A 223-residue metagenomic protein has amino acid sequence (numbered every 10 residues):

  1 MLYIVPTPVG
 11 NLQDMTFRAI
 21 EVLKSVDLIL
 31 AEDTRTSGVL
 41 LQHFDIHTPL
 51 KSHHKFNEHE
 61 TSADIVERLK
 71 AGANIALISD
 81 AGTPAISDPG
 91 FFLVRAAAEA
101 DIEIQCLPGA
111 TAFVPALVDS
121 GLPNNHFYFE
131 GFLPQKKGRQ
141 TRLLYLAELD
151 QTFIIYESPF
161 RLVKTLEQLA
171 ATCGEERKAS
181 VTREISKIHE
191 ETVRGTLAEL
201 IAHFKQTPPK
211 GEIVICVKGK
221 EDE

Functional and structural regions predicted by a protein language model:
M1-K55: Glycine-rich, flexible N-terminal cofactor/catalytic loop recognition
M1-L2, G72-A76, T152: Loop/turn-to-beta-strand initiation segments
L23-I29, D101-I104, Q151-F153: Short active-site oxyanion
S52-H59, F132-P134: Conserved helicase motor
H54, S62-T111: Glycine/small-residue-rich loop that forms an oxyanion/phosphate-binding "nest" at active or ligand-binding sites
F92-L149: Class I SAM-dependent methyltransferase SAM-binding "motif I" and its flanking Rossmann-like core
T152, Y156-E223: A contiguous loop/helix-start segment that scaffolds small-molecule binding in enzyme catalytic cores
